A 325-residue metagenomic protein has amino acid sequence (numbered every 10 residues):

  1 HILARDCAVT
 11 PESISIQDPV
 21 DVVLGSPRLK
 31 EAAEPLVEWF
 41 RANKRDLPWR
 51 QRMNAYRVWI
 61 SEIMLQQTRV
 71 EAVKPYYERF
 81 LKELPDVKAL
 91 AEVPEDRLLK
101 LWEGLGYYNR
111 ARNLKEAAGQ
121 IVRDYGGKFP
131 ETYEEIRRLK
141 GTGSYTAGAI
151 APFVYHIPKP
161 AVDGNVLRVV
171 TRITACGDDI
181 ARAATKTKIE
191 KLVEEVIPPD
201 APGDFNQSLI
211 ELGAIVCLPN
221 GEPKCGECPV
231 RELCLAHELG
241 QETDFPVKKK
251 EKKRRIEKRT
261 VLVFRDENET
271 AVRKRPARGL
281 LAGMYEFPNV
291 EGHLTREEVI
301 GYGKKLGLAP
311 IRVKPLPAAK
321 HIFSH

Functional and structural regions predicted by a protein language model:
H1-D46, Q51, A214-H325: Intrinsically disordered, low-complexity, charged terminal extensions of DNA damage-control enzymes
I16-S26, E34-P35, W39-G226, V230-L239 (+1 more regions): Catalytic cores of DNA base-excision repair glycosylases
